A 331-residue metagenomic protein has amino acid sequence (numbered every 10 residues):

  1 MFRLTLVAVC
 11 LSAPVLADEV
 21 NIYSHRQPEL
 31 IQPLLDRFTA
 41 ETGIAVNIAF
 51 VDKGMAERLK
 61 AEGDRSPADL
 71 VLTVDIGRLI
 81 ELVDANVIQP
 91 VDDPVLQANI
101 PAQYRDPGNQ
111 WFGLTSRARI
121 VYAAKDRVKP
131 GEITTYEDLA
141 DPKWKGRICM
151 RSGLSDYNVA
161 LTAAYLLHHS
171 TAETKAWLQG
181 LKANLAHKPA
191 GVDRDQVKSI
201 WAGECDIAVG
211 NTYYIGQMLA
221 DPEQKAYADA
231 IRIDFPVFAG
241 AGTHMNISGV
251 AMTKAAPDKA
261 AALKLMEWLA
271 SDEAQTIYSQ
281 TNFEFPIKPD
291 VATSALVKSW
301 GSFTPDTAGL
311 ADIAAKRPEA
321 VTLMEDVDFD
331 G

Functional and structural regions predicted by a protein language model:
M1-A8: Sec-dependent signal peptide recognition, specifically the positively charged N-region followed immediately by
A13-A17: Sec/Tat signal peptide C-region and signal peptidase I cleavage site
D18-I80: Early extracytoplasmic/lumenal segment of secretory-pathway proteins
H25, E29, V51, P67-E204 (+1 more regions): Extracytoplasmic ligand-binding site segments that recognize negatively charged/polar headgroups
G77-E81, I207-A230: A ligand-binding cleft/hinge motif common to bilobed small-molecule-binding domains
A98, R117, L178-K182, H187-A190 (+1 more regions): Periplasmic-binding protein-like
S248-A308: Mature extracytoplasmic/periplasmic domains
A295-G331: Extracellular/periplasmic bilobal clamshell ligand-binding domains
